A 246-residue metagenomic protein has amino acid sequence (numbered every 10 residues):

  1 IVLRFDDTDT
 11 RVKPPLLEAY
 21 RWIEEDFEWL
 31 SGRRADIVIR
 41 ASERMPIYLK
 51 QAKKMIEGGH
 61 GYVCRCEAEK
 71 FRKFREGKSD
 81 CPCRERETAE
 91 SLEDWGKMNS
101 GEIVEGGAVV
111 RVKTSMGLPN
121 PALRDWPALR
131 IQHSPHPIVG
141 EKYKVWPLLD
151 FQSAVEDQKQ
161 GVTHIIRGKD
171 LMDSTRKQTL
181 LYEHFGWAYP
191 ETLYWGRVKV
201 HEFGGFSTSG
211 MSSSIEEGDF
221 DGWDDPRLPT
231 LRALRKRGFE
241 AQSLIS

Functional and structural regions predicted by a protein language model:
I1-L3: Histidine-anchored nucleotide/phosphate-binding helix
F5-E18: Short, glycine/proline-biased beta-turn/loop segments that scaffold the active-site neighborhood
D7-T10, A35, R40, K54-M211 (+1 more regions): Active-site cores that bind ATP or allylic diphosphates and position pyrophosphate for catalysis
P15, A19, R44-I47, K144 (+2 more regions): Secondary-structure capping and boundary motifs in well-ordered enzyme cores
A19-R44, Q51-K54, G58-G61: A glycine-rich helix N-cap at a beta->alpha junction
E24, T175-T179, Q242-I245: Predominant activation on well-ordered alpha-helical scaffold segments within soluble catalytic domains
M211-G222, R227: Scaffold signal of the M16-like zinc-metallopeptidase fold and its non-catalytic homologs
D224-S246: Extended, domain-scale alpha-helical bundle/helix-rich regions
